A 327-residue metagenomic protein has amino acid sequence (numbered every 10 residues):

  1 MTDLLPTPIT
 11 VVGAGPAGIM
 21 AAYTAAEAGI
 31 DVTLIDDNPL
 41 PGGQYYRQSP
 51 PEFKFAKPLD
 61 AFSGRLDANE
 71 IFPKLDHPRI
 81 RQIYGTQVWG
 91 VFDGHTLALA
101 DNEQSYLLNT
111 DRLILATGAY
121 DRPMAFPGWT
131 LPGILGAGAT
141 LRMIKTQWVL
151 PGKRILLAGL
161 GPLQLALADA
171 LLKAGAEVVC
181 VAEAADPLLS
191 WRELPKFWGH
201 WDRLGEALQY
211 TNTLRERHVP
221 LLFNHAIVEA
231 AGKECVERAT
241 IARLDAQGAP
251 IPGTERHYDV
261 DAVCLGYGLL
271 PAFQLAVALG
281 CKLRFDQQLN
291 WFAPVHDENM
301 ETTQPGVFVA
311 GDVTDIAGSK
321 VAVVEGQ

Functional and structural regions predicted by a protein language model:
T2-Q327: Residues forming the flavin
